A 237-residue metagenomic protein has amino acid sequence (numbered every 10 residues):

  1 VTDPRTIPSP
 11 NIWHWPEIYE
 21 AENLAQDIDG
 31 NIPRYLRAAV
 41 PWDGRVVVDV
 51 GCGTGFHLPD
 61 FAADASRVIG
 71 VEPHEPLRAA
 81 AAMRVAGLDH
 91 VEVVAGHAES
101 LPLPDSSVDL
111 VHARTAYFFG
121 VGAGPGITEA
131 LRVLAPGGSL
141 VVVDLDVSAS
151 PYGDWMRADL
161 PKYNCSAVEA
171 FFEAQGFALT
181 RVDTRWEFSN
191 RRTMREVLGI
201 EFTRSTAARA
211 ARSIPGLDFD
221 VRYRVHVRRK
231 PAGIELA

Functional and structural regions predicted by a protein language model:
V1-D43, F56-D60, E201: Conserved class I S-adenosyl-L-methionine
R45, S66, D109: Conserved acidic residues
V48, G53-S100: Class I SAM-dependent methyltransferase SAM/SAH-binding core
T54, E173, A178-A237: Conserved Class I S-adenosyl-L-methionine
E99-V111: A short acidic, Gly/Pro-enriched loop at the edge of an enzyme's catalytic core that lines a small-molecule cofactor
D109-A123: A short SAM/SAH-binding and catalytic strip from SAM-dependent methyltransferases
G124-P136: A short glycine-rich, Lys/Arg-flanked "PGG" loop and its adjoining helix->strand segment in the class I
S139-A170: Conserved class I S-adenosyl-L-methionine
